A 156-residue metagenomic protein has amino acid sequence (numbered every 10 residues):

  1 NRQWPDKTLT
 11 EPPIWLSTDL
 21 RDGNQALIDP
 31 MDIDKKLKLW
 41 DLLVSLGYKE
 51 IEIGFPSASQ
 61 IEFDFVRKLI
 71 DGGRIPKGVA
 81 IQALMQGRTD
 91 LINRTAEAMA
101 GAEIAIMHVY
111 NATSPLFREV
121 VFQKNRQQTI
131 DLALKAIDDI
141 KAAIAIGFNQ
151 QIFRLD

Functional and structural regions predicted by a protein language model:
N1-W4, Q82-V109: Glycine-rich, aromatic-flanked loop segments that form ligand/cofactor-binding clefts across common enzyme folds
R2, K7-L9, I33, S57-I70 (+2 more regions): Active-site-adjacent beta->alpha loops and helix N-cap segments on the catalytic face of soluble alpha/beta enzymes
W4-I28, I106-F122, G147-I152: N-terminal small/glycine-rich loop or linker at the start of catalytic domains across soluble metabolic enzymes
T10-I14, G47-K49, I75-I81, A102-A105 (+1 more regions): Short, well-ordered coil/turn segments that N-cap beta-strands
K35-G54: Catalytic domains of carbohydrate-active enzymes, especially glycoside hydrolases
Y48-I75, V79, A83-L84, N111-F122 (+1 more regions): Glycine-rich, proline-tolerant flexible connector loops at the mouths of alpha/beta enzymes
R67-P76, R94-A105, I137-F148: Acidic (Asp/Glu)-rich catalytic clusters
L116-D156: Helix-rich catalytic cores of soluble enzyme domains
